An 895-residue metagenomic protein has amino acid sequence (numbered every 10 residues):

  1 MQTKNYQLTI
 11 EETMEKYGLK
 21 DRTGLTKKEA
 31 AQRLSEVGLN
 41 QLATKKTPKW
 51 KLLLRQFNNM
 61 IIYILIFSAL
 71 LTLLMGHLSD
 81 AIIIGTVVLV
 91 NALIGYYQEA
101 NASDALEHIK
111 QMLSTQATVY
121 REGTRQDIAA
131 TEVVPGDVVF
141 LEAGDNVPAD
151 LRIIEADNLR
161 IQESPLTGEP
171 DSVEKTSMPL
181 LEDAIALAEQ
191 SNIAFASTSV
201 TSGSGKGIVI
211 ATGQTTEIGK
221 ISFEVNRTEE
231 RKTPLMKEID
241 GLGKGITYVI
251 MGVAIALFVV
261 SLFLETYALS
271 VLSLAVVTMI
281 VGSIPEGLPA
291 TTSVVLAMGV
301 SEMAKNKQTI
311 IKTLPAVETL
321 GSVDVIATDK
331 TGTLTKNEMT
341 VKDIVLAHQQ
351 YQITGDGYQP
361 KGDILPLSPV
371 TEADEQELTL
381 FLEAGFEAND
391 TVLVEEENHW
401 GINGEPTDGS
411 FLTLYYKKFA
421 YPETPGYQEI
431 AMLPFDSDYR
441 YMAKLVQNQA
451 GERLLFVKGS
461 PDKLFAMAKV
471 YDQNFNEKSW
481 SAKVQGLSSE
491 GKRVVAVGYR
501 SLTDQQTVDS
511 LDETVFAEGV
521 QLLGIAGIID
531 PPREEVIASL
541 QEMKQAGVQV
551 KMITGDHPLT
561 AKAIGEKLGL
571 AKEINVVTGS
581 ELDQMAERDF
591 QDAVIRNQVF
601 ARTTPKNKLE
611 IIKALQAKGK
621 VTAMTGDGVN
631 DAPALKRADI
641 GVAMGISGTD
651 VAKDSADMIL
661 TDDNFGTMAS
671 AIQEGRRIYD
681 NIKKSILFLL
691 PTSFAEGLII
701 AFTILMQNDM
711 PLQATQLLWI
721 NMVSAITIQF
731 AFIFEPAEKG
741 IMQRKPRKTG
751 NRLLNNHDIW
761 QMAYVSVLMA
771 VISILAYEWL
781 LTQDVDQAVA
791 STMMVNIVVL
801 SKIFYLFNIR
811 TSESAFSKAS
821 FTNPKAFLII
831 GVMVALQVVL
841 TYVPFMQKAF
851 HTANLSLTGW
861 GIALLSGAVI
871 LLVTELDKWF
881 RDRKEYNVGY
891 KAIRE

Functional and structural regions predicted by a protein language model:
M1-Q743, L753-L754, E778, V795 (+1 more regions): Conserved cytosolic headpiece of P-type ATPases
L269, W760-I774: Alpha-helical transmembrane segments of multi-pass integral membrane proteins
L712, Q783-V789: Membrane-helix interface and helix-disruption motif detector
S724, Q729, M769-A770, T792-L806: Generic alpha-helical transmembrane segments
K748-S766, A788-M793: Membrane-water interface at loop-to-transmembrane-helix junctions
V771-D784, V798-T811: Alpha-helix capping/termination and helix-coil
